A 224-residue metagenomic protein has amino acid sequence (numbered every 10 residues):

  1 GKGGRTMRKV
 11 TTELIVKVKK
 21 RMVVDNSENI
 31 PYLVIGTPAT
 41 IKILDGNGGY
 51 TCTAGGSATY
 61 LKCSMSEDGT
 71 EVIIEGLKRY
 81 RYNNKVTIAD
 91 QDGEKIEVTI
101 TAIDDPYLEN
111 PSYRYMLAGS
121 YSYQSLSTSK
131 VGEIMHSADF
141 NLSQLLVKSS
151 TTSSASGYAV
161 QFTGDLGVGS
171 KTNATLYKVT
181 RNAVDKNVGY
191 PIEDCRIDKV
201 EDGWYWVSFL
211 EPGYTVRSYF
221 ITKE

Functional and structural regions predicted by a protein language model:
G1, A39-I43, A174-L176: Beta-strand-rich structural segments
G1, D68-T87: Extracellular/luminal low-complexity segments enriched in Ser/Thr/Pro
G1-G4, K78, D90-D92, E211: Surface-exposed loop/turn motifs at beta-strand-loop junctions within extracellular Ig-like and Fibronectin type III
G4-K20, E94-Y107, S218-I221: C-terminal edge beta-strand
T12-G56, D104, A118-S149, A159-F162: Solvent-exposed, low-complexity, repeat-rich "mucin-like" stalks and linkers
V24, T51-E71, R181-Y190: Low-complexity "stalk/linker" and mucin-like segments enriched in Ser/Thr/Pro/Ala/Gly
Y60, N83, I100-A102: Extracellular lectin-like interaction modules
Y107-E224: Ser/Thr/Gly/Pro-rich, low-complexity flexible regions
